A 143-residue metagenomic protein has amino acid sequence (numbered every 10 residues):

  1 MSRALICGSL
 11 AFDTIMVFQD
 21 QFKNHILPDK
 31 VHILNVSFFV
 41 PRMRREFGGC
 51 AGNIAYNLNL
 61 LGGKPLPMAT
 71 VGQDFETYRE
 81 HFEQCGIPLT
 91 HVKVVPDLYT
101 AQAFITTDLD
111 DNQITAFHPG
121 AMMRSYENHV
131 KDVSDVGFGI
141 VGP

Functional and structural regions predicted by a protein language model:
M1-L66, T77, R124-S125: Glycine-rich phosphate/adenosyl-contacting loop at the front of the ribokinase-like
D13, K64-H91: A glycine-rich beta-to-alpha transition motif near the start of alpha/beta enzyme domains, typified by
K23-N24, E83-G86, D108-D110: Short, hinge-like loop/turn segments at secondary-structure boundaries
R42, T70, L98: Electropositive, gly/pro-rich neighborhoods at or near active sites that engage anionic ligands
R45, A69-T70, I140-G142: Residue-level marker of alpha-helix boundaries and capping positions
L61, L98-T100: Short, basic and Ser/Thr-rich N-terminal targeting/leader segments
T90-V95, A103-P143: Conserved phosphate-binding/catalytic loop of the ribokinase/pfkB sugar-kinase fold
